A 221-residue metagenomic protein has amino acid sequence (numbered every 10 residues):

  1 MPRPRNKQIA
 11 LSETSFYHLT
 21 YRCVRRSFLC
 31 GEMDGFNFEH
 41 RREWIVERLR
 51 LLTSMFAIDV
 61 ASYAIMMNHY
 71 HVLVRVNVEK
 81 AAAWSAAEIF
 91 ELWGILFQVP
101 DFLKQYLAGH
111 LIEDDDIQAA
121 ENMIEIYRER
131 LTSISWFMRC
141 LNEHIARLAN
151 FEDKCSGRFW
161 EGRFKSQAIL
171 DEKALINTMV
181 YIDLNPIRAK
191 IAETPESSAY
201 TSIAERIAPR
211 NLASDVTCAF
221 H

Functional and structural regions predicted by a protein language model:
M1-H221: Short catalytic/metal-binding and nucleic-acid-binding patches
